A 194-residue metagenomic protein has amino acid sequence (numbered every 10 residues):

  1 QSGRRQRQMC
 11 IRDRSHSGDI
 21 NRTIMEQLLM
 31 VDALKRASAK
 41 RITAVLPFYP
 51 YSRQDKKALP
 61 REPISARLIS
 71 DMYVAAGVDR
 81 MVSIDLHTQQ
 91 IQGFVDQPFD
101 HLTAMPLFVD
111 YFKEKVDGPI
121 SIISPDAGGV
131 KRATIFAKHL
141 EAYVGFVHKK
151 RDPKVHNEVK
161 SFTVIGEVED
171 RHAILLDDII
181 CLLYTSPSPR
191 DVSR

Functional and structural regions predicted by a protein language model:
Q1-R7, I11, Y184-R194: Single conserved hydrophobic/aromatic residue that forms the stacking wall/gate of nucleotide- or nucleobase-binding
R5, S52-A58, H101-Y111, A127-A173: Short, glycine/charge-rich flexible loops or terminal/linker lids adjacent to PRPP-binding catalytic cores
S15-I24, D177-L182: Short, glycine-rich nucleotide/cofactor-binding loops
G18-A33, L59-L68: Glycine-rich anion/phosphate-binding loops
S65-A75, L102-I120: Hydrophobic alpha-helical segments within soluble ligand-binding/sensing domains
T88-M105, I180: Glycine-rich phosphate-binding "P-loop"
V164-E167, A173-S186, R190: A beta-strand-loop signature enriched in Asp, Gly, Thr, and Trp that corresponds to the sialidase/neuraminidase Asp-box
